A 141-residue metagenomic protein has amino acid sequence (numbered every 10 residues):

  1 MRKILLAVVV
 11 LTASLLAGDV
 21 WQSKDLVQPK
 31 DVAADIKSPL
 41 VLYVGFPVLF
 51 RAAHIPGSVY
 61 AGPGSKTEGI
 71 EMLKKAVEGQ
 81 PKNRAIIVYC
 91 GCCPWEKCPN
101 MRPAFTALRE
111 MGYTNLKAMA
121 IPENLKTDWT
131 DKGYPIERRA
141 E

Functional and structural regions predicted by a protein language model:
M1-R2: N-terminal hydrophobic targeting signals that begin at the initiator methionine
L5-A52, Y134-E137, E141: Flexible, polar/low-complexity N-terminal or interdomain linker segments that lie immediately upstream of folded
A17-K24, R51-E141: Rhodanese-like catalytic fold shared by cysteine-dependent sulfurtransferases and DSP/PTP-type phosphatases
